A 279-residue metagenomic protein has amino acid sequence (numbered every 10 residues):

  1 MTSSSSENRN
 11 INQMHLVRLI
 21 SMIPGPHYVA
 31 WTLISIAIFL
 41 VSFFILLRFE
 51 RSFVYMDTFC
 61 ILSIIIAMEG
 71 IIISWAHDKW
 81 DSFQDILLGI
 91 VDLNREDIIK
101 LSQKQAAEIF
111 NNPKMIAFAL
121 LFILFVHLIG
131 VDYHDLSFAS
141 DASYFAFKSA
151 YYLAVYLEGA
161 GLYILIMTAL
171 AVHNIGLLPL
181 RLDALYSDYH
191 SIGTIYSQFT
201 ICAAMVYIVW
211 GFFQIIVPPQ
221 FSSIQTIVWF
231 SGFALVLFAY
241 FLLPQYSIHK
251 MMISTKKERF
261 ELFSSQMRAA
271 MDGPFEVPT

Functional and structural regions predicted by a protein language model:
M1-M68: N-terminal signal-anchor module of multipass membrane proteins
T2-I20, H77-Q103: Membrane-interface amphipathic/juxtamembrane segments adjacent to transmembrane helices
L16-I36, D97-V126, F145, S149 (+2 more regions): Loop-to-transmembrane boundary segments
I38-L47, I116-F138, I201-Q225: Alpha-helical transmembrane segments and their membrane-interface junctions in multi-pass membrane proteins
F44-I64, S137-A154, V217-A234: Hydrophobic alpha-helical transmembrane segments
M56-S82, K148-A169, F233-T255: Hydrophobic alpha-helical membrane-embedded segments
I86-S102, A171-G193, S254-F275: Juxtamembrane inter-helical linkers in multi-pass membrane proteins
Q214-I216, Q220-F260, S264-T279: Membrane-proximal, solvent-exposed terminal domains/tails of membrane-associated proteins
